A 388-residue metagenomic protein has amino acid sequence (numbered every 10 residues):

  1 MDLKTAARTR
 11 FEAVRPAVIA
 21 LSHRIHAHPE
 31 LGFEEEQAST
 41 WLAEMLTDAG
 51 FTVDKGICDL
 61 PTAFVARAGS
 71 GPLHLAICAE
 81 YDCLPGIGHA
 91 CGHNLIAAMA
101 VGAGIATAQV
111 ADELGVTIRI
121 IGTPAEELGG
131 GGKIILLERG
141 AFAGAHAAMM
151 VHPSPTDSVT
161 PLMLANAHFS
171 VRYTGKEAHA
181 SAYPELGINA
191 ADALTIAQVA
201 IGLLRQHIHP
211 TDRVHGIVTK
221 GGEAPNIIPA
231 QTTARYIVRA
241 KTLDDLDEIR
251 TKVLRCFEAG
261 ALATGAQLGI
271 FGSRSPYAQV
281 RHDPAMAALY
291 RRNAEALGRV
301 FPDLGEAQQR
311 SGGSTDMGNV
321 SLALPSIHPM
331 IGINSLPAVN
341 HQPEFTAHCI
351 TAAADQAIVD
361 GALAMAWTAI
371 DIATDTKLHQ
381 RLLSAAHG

Functional and structural regions predicted by a protein language model:
D2, T195-G388: Metal-dependent amide/peptide-bond hydrolase catalytic core, centered on the "pita-bread" metallohydrolase fold
D2-G115, R119: Acidic/His- and Gly-rich active-site-bordering loop/insert found across diverse amide/peptide-bond hydrolases
R15-V18, S22, S39-A43, A100 (+6 more regions): Hydrophobic face of alpha-helices
L42, L46, M99-T107, A193-I201 (+1 more regions): Buried hydrophobic packing segments
D54-I57, I120-G122, M149-V151, P329-I331: General beta-strand structural signal in soluble alpha/beta enzymes
T62-A68, D82-A90, N94-L95, V101 (+3 more regions): Histidine/acidic-residue-rich, glycine-tolerant segments that coordinate divalent metal ions
A76-C78, T174, H328-I333: Non-cysteine beta-strand/loop elements that form the S-adenosyl-L-methionine
